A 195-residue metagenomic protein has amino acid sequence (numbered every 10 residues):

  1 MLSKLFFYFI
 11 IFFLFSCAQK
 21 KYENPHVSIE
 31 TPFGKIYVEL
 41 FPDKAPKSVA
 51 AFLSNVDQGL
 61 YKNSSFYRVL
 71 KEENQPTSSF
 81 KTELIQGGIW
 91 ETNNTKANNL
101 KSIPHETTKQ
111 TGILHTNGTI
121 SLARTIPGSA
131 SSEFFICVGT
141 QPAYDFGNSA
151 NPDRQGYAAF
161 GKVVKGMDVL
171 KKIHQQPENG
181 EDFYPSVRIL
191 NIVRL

Functional and structural regions predicted by a protein language model:
L2, C17-L195: Cyclophilin-like peptidyl-prolyl cis-trans isomerases
L5-L14: Sec-dependent N-terminal signal peptides
